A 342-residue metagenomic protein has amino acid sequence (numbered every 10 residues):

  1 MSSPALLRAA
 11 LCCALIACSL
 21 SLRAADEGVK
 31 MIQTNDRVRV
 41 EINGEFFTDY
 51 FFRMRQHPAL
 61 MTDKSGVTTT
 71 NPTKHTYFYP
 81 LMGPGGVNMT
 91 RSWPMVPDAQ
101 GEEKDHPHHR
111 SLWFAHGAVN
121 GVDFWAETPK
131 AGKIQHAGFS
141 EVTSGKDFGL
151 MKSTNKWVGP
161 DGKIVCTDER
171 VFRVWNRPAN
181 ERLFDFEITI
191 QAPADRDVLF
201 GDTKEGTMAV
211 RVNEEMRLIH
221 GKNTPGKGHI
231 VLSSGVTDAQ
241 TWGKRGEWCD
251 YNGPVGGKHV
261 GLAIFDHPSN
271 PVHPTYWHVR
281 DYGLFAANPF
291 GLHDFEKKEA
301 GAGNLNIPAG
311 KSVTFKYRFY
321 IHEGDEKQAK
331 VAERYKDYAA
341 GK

Functional and structural regions predicted by a protein language model:
R8-S19: Bacterial N-terminal signal peptides
L20-A24: Sec/Tat signal peptide C-region and signal peptidase I cleavage site
D26-R37, E41-K146: Solvent-exposed N-terminal domain segments of exported/luminal and surface proteins
E27-T34, T143-G145, M151-D202: Acidic, contiguous internal or C-terminal segments within carbohydrate-active enzymes that form a structured patch used
G44, S153-N155, R170, A192 (+1 more regions): Short, hydrophobic/aromatic-enriched beta-strand segments in well-ordered soluble domains
Y50-Q56, M61-P72, Y77-M82, R177-T224: Acidic (Asp/Glu-rich), glycine- and aromatic
F200-H273: Active-site/ligand-binding surface loops and adjacent short beta/alpha elements that line catalytic pockets across
I264-K342: Beta-strand-rich recognition/accessory modules
